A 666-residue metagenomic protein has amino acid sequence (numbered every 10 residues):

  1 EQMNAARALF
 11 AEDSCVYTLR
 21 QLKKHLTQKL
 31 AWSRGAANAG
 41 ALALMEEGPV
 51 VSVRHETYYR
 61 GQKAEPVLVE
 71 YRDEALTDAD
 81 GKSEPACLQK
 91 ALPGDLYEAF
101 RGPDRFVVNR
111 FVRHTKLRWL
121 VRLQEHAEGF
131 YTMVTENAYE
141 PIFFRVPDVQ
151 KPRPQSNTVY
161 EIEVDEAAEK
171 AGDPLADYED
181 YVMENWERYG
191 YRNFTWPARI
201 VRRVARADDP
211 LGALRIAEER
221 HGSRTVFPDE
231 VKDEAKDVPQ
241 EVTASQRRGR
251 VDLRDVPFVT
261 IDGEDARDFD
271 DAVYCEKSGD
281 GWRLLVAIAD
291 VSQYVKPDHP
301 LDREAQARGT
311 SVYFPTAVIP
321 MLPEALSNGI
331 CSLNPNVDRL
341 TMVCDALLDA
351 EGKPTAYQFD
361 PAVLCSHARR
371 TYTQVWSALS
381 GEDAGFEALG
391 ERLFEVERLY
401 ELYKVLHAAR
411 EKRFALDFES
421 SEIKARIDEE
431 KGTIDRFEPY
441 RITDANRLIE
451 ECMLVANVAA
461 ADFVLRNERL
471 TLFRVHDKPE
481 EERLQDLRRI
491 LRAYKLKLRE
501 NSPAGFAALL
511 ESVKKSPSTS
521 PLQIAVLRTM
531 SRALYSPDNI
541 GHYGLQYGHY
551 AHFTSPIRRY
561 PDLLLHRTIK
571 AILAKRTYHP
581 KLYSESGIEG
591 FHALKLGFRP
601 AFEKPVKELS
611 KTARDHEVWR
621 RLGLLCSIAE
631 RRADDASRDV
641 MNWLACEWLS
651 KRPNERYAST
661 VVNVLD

Functional and structural regions predicted by a protein language model:
E1-L285, S292-V337, R369-R370, Q374-S377 (+2 more regions): Charge-lined substrate channels and their catalytic hotspots, especially those that engage the 3′ end of RNA
L9, H25, R203, A217-H221 (+10 more regions): Residues that form generic nucleotide/phosphate-binding pockets
S14, T18, P49-S52, G172 (+20 more regions): Residue-level signal for secondary-structure boundary elements
G35, A459, D477, E482-L487 (+1 more regions): Structured C-terminal cores of nucleic-acid metabolism proteins
D80-G81, R188-P228, R398-L402, T443 (+2 more regions): Extended, compositionally biased low-complexity polar/Lys-Gly-rich tracts and adjacent boundary/linker regions are
E84, A168, D262-E481, R489-L496 (+1 more regions): Feature marking long nucleic-acid-engaging regions of large polymerase/nuclease enzymes
T135, D349, D428, N663-L665: Acidic/polar residues at beta-strand termini and the immediately following turn/coil
